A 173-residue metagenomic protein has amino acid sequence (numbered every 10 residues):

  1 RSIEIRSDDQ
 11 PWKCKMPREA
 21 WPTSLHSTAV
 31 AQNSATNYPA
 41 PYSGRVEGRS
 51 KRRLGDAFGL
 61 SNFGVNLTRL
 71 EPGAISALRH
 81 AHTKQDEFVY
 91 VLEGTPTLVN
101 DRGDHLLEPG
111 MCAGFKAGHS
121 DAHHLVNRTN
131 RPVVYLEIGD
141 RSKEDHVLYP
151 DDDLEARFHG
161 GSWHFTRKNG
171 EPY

Functional and structural regions predicted by a protein language model:
I5-N62, H146-Y173: A short, N-terminal "cap"/entry segment at the start of jelly-roll beta-barrel domains of the cupin/DSBH fold
G48-K51, N66-H82: Conserved short histidine dyad/triad with adjacent acidic residue
D56-A57, S61, A74-K84, T95: Short beta-strand/loop turn elements enriched in aromatics
E71-G73, P96, G118-D121: Short beta->alpha connector loops
K84-T97, D101: Glycine- and acidic-residue-biased ligand/ion/polar-headgroup-sensing regions
R102-A117: Short acidic-glycine-tyrosine-enriched beta hairpin
A117-D145: Ligand-binding loop in jelly-roll beta-barrel domains
